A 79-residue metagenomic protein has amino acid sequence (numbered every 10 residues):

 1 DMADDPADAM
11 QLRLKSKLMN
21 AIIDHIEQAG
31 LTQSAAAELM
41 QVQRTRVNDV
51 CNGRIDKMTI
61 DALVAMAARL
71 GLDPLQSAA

Functional and structural regions predicted by a protein language model:
D1-A21: N-terminal flexible/basic segments that precede or flank functional cores
I22, Q33, L63: Generic structural marker for isolated residues within well-ordered, non-membrane alpha-helices of soluble domains
I26, A37, A67: The alpha-helix within a helix-turn-helix
G30-N48: Short alpha-helical DNA-recognition segment
C51: DNA major-groove recognition helix of helix-turn-helix
R54-I60: Short, solvent-exposed alpha-helical "recognition" segments
I60-Q76: DNA major-groove recognition helix of helix-turn-helix/homeodomain DNA-binding modules
